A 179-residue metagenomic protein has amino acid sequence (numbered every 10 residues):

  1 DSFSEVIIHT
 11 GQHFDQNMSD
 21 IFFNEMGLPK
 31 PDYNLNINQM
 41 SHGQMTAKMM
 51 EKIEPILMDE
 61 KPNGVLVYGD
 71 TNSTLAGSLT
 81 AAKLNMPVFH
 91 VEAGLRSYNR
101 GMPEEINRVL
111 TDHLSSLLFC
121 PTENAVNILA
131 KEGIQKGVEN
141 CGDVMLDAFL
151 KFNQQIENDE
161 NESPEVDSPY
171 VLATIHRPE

Functional and structural regions predicted by a protein language model:
D1, F22, N34-G133: Active-site and donor-binding regions of nucleotide-sugar-utilizing enzymes
D1-Q12: N-terminal subdomain of nucleotide-sugar transferases
S2, L28-P31, I134, E165: Short, structurally constrained coil/turn elements that cap an alpha-helix or connect an alpha-helix to the following
S4-V6, P87, G137: Residues at the starts of beta-strands that form the adenosine-phosphate
I8-H9, V91, T174: Short hydrophobic segments within beta-strands
T10-D15, M40-H42: Short active-site-proximal "capping" loops at secondary-structure junctions
H13-N17, N36, L114-E179: A nucleotide-sugar donor-handling region in carbohydrate enzymes
F14-P29: N-terminal beta-loop-helix "entrance" segment that forms/cooperates in small-molecule cofactor or anionic ligand
